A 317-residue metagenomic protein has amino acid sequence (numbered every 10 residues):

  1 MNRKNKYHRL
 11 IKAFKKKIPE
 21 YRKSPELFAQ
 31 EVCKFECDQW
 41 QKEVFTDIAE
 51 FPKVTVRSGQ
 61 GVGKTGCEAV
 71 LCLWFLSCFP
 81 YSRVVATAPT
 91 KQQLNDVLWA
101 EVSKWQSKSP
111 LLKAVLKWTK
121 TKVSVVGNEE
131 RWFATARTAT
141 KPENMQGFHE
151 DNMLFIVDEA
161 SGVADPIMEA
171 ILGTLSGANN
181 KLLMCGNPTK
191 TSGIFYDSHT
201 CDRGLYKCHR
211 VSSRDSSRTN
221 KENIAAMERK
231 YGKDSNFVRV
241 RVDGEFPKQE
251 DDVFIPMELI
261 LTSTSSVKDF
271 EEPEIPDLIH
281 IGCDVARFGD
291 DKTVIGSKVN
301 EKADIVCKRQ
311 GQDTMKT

Functional and structural regions predicted by a protein language model:
N2-C283, I295-K302: Phosphate/NTP-binding elements of NTP-utilizing enzymes
V285-T317: Metal-dependent catalytic core segments for phosphate chemistry
